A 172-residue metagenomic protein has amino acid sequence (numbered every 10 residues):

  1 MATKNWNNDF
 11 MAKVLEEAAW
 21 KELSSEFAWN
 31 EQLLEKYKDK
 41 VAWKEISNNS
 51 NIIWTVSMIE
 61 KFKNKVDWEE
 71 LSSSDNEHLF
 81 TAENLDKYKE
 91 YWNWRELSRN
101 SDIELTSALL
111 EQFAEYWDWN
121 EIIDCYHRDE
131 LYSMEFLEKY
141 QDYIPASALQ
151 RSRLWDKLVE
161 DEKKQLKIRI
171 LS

Functional and structural regions predicted by a protein language model:
M1-S172: Alpha-helical scaffold segments
